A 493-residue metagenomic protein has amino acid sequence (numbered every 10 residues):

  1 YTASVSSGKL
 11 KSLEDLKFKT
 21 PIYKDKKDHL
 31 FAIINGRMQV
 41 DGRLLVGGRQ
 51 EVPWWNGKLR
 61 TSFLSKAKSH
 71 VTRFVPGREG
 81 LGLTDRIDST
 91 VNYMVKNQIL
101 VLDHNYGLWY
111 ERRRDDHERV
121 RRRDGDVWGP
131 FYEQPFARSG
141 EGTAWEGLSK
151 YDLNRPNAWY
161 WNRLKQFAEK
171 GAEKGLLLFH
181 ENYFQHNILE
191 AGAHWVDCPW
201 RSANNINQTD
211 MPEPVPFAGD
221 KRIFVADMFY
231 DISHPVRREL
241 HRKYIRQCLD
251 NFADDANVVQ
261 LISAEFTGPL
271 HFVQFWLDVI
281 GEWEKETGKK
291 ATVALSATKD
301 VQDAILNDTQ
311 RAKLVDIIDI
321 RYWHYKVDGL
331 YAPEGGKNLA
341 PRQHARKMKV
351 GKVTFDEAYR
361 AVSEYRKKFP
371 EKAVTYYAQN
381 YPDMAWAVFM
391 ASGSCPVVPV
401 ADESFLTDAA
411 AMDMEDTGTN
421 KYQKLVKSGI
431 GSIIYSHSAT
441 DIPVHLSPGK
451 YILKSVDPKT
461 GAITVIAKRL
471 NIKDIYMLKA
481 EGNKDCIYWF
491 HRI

Functional and structural regions predicted by a protein language model:
Y1-G48, K174-G175, W283: Secreted/periplasmic carbohydrate-active enzymes, especially glycoside hydrolases
S12-K26, R342-D356, R360-R469, I475-I493: Aromatic- and carboxylate-lined catalytic core of secreted/periplasmic carbohydrate-active enzymes
H29-V40, L44-L45, K58-L59, F63 (+7 more regions): Helix-coil boundary/capping segments in enzymes
F31, G36-Q39, L45-V46, E51-N56 (+5 more regions): General beta-strand recognition
I33-L306, R311-I317: Active-site mouth of glycoside hydrolases
Y110, Y325-K326, T440: Glycine-rich nucleotide phosphate-binding loop and flanking beta-alpha elements of Rossmann-like dinucleotide-binding
P235-K243, F252-A410: Extracellular glycoside hydrolase catalytic/binding regions
